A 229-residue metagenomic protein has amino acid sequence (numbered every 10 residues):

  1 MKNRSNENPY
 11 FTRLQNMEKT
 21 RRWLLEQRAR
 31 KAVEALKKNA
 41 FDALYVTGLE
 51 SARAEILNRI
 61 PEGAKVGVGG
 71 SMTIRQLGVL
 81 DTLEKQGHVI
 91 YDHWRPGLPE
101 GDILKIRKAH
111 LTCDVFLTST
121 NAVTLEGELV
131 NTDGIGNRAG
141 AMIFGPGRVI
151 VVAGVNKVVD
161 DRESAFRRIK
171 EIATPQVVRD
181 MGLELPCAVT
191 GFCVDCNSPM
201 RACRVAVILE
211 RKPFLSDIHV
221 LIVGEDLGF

Functional and structural regions predicted by a protein language model:
M1, L25-A32, L77-G78, E84-V89 (+1 more regions): Unusually extended, aromatic-enriched hydrophobic runs near protein termini
K2-D42: Generic N-terminal amphipathic, Lys/Arg-enriched alpha-helix
Y10-F11, I60, G145-P146: Catalytic cofactor-binding cores of redox enzymes
L14-E18, K37-A40, H88-Y91, D102-L104 (+2 more regions): N-terminal start-of-chain detector that recognizes signal peptides and the immediate post-cleavage beginning
L14-R28, I103-C113, T174-V177, V207: Charged, low-complexity, helix-prone segments enriched in Lys/Glu/Asp/Gln
K19-T20, W94-P96, V149-N156: Flexible, glycine/proline-enriched loop segments at strand-loop-helix junctions that form or flank small-ligand binding
L25-R107, T112-L117: N-terminal active-site beta-alpha-beta segment that forms phosphate/nucleotide-binding and substrate-recognition loops
L111-F229: Conserved phosphate- and dinucleotide-binding cores of soluble alpha/beta proteins, encompassing both enzyme active
